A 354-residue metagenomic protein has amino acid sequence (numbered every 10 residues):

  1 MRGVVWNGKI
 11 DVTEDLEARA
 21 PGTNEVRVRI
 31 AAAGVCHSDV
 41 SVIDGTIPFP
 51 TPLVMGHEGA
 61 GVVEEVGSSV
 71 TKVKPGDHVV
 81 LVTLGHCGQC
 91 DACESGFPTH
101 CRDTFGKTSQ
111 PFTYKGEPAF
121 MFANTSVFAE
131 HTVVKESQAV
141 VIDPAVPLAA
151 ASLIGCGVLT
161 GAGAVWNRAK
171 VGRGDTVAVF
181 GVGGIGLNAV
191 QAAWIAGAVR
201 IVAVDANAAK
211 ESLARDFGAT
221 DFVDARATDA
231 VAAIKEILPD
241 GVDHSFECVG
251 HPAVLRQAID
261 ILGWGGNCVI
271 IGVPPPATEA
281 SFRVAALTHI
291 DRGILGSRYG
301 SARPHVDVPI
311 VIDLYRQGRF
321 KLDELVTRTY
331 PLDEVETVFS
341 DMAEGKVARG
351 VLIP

Functional and structural regions predicted by a protein language model:
M1, D240, R256-D260, H305-P354: C-terminal hydrophobic helical "lid"/dimerization subdomain of Rossmann-like NAD(P)H-dependent oxidoreductases
R19-A33, I43-E94, T99, Q138-V146: Glycine-rich beta-strand-centered segment in the early N-terminal region that forms part of a ligand/cofactor-binding
E64, I201-V202, V269: Conserved beta-strand positions in the Rossmann-like core of class I SAM-dependent methyltransferases
V82-S137: Cysteine-cluster motifs in flexible loop/terminal segments that predominantly coordinate metals
E130, S137-Q138, D143-T228, A232: Mid-domain Rossmann-like dinucleotide-binding core that forms the NAD(H)/NADP(H) cofactor-binding site
A233-D243: A short acidic, Gly/Pro-enriched loop at the edge of an enzyme's catalytic core that lines a small-molecule cofactor
H251-R319, P354: Glycine-rich phosphate-binding loop and adjacent beta-alpha segment of Rossmann(oid) nucleotide-cofactor-binding
